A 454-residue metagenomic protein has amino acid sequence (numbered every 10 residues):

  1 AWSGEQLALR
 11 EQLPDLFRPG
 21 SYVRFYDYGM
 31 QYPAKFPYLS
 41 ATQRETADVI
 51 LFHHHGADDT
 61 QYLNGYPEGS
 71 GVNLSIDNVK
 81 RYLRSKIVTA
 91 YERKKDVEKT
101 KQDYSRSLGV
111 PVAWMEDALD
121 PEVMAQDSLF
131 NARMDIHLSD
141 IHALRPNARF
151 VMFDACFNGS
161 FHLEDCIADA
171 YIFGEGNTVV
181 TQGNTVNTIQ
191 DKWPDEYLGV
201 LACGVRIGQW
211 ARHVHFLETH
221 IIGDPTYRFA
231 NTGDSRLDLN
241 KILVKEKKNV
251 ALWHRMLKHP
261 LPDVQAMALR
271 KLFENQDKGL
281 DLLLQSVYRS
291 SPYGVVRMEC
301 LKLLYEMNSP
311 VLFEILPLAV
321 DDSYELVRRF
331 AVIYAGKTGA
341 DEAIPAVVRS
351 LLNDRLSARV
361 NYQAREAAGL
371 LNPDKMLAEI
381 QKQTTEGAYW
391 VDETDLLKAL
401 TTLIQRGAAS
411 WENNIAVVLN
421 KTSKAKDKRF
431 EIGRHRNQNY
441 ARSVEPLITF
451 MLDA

Functional and structural regions predicted by a protein language model:
A1-D77: A domain-level signal for caspase-like cysteine endopeptidase catalytic cores and their zymogen-processing architecture
W2, Y26-Y28, F52-G56, F153-N158 (+2 more regions): Active-site-proximal beta-strand/loop segments in catalytic clefts of secreted hydrolases
R18-Y22, R44-I50, R145-F150, E175-V180 (+1 more regions): Loop/turn elements at helix/coil->beta-strand transitions in domains of secreted/extracellular proteins
N78-W193: Catalytic cores of nucleophile-dependent amide-cleaving enzymes
P194-K278, V295-R297: Caspase-like cysteine protease fold
L239-V244, D263-N275, V295-N308, R328-A340 (+3 more regions): Structural detector for internal amphipathic alpha-helices that build alpha-solenoid repeat scaffolds
E246-R255, D277-Y288, S309-V320, A340-L352 (+3 more regions): Amphipathic alpha-helical scaffolding segments comprising HEAT/armadillo-like alpha-solenoid repeats
P260-L261, P292-Y293, S323-Y324, R355-S357 (+2 more regions): Short inter-helical turns and helix N-cap capping residues of alpha-solenoid HEAT/ARM repeat scaffolds
